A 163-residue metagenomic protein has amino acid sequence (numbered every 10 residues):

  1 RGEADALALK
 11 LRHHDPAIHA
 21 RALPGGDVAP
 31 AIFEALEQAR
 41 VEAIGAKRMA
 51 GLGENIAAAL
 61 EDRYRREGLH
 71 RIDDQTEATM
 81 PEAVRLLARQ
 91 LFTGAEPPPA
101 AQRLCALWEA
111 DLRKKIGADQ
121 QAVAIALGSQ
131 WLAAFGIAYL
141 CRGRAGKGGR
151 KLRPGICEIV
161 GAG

Functional and structural regions predicted by a protein language model:
R1-G163: Short, functionally important secondary-structure microenvironments
